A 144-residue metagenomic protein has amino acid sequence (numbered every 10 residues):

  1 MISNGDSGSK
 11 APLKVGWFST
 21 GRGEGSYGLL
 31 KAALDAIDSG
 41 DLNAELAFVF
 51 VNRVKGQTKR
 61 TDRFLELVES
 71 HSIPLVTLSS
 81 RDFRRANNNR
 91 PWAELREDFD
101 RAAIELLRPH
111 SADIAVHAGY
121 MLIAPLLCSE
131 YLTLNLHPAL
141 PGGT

Functional and structural regions predicted by a protein language model:
M1-T144: One-carbon transfer enzymes
